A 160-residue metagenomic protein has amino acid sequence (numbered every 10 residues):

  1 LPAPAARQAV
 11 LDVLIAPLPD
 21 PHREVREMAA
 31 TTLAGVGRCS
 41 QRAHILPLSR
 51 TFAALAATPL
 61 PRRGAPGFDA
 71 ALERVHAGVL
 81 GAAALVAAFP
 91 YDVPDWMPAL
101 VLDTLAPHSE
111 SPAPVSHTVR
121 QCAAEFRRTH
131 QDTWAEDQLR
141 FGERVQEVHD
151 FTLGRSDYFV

Functional and structural regions predicted by a protein language model:
L1, L18, T32-S40, A56 (+2 more regions): Hydrophobic residues within the alpha-helices of tandem HEAT/HEAT-like
A3-D12, R42-A53, V93-L102, Q138: Core helices of alpha-solenoid repeat scaffolds
D12, R50-A53, H76, L80-A83 (+1 more regions): Amphipathic, non-transmembrane alpha-helical secondary structure
V13-E27, V36-A43, A65-H76, D92 (+2 more regions): Short coil/turn segments at helix-helix junctions and helix-capping linkers within large alpha-helical proteins
Q41-H44, L60, W134: Short amphipathic alpha-helical interaction/hinge segments
A53-R74, R120-A124: Acidic, Ser/Thr- and Gly/Pro-rich intrinsically disordered linkers and low-complexity segments that flank or connect
S116-V160: Eukaryotic acidic, Ser/Thr-rich intrinsically disordered low-complexity regions
